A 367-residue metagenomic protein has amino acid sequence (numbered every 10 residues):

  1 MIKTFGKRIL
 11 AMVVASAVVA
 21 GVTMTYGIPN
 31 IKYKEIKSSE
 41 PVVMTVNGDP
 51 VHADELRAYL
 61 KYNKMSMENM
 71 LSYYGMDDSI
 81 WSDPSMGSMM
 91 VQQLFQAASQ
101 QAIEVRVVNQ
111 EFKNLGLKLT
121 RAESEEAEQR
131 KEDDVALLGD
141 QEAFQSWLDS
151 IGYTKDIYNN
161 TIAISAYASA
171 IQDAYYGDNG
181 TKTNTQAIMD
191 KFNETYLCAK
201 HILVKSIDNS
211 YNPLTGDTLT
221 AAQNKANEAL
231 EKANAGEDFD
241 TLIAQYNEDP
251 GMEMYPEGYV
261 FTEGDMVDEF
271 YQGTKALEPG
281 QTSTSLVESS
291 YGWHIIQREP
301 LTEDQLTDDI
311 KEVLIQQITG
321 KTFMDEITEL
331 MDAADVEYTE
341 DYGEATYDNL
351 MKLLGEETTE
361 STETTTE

Functional and structural regions predicted by a protein language model:
M1-Q92, Q96, E337-E367: Short, low-structural-confidence N-terminal segments
K37, K155, N159, S165-K205 (+1 more regions): Acidic/polar surface patches and capping/hinge elements
D49, L56, K61, V204-N209 (+3 more regions): Solvent-exposed coil/turn segments that connect beta secondary-structure elements in extracytoplasmic/periplasmic
I80-M89, K118-G139, G152, N247-P250 (+1 more regions): Acidic helix-start/capping segments at beta-turn-to-alpha-helix junctions
M89, Q93, A97-R106, K118-E125 (+8 more regions): Soluble non-cytosolic domains of exported or imported proteins
K225-E269, P300, D304-Q305: Peptidyl-prolyl cis-trans isomerase
